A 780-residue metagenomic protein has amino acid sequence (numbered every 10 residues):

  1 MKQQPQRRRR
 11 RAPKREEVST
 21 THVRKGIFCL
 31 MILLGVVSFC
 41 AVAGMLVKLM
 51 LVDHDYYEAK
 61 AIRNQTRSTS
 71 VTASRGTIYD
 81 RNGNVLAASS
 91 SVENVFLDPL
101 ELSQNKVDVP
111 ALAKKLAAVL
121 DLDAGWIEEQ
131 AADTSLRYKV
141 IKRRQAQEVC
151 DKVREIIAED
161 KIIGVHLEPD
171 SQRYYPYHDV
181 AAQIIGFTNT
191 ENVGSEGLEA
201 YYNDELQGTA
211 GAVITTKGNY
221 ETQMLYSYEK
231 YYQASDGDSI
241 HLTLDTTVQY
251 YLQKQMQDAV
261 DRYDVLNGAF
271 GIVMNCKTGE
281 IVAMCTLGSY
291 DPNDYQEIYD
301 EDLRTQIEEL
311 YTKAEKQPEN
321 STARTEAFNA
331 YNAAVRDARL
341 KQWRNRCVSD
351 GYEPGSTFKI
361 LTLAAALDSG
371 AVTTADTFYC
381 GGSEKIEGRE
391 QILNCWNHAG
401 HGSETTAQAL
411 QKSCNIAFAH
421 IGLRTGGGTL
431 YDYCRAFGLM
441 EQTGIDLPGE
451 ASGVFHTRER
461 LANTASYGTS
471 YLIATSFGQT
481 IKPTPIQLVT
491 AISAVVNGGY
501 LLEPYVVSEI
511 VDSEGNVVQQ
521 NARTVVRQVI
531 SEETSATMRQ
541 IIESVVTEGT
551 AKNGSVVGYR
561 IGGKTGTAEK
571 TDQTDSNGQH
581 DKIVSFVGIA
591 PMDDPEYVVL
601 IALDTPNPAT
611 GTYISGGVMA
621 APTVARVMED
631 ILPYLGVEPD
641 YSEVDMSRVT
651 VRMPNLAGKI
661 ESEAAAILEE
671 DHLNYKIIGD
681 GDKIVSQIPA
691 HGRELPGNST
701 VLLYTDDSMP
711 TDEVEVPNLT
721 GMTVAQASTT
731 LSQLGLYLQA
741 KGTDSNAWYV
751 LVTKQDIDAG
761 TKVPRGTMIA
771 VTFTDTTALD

Functional and structural regions predicted by a protein language model:
M1-T322, Q342, G351, G428-A436 (+7 more regions): Periplasmic/cell-envelope proteins involved in peptidoglycan metabolism and beta-lactam response
T66, V71-S74, R81, S89-V92 (+27 more regions): Extracytoplasmic
A87, G218-Y231, K277-S356, L361-L603: Beta-lactam-recognizing serine transpeptidase/beta-lactamase-like catalytic domain environment
W126-L136, Q172, V265-T278, Y379-S383 (+5 more regions): Acidic/histidine-enriched alpha-helical segments
G164-H166, S239-H241, G268-F270, T377 (+5 more regions): Residues at or immediately flanking beta-strands
A181-Q183, E280, I360-L361, V489-I492 (+3 more regions): Short, solvent-exposed alpha-helical surface patches in non-cytosolic proteins
N521, G558, D572, I601-D780: Ligand-recognition elements built from short beta-strands and adjacent flexible loops
